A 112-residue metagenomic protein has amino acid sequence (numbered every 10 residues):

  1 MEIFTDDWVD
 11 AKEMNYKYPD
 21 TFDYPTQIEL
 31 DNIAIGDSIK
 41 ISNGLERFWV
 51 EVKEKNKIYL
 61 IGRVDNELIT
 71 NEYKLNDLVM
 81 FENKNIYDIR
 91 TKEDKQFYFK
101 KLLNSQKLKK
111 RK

Functional and structural regions predicted by a protein language model:
M1-V9, E13-Y16, N71-K110: Intrinsically disordered, low-complexity, charged/polar segments
D6, E29, I35, E54-K55: Central antiparallel beta-sheet cores of small beta-barrel/beta-sandwich binding domains
Y16-Q27: Charged, amphipathic alpha-helical segments
Q27-E46: Short coil-to-beta transition motif at edge beta-strands of beta-rich domains
E46-K57: Short beta-strand-centered aromatic/proline hotspots
K57-I58, K84: Beta-strand-connecting loop/turn residues
I58-N66: Short, solvent-exposed secondary-structure boundary/capping segments
